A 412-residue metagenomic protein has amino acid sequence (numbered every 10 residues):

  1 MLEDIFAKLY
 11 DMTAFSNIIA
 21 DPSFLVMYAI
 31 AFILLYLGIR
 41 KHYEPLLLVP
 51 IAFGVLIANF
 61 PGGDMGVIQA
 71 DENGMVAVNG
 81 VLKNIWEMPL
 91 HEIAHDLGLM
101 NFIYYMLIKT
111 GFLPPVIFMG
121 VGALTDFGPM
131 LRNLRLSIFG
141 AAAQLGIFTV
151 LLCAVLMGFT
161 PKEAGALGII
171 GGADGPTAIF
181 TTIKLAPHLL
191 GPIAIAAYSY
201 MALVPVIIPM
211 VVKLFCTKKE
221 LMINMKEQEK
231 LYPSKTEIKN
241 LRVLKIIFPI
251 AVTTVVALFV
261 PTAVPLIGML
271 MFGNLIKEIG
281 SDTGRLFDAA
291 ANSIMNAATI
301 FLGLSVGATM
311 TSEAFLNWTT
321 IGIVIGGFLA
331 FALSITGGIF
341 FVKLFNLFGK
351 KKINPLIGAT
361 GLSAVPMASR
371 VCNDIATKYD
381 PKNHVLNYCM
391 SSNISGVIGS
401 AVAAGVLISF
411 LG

Functional and structural regions predicted by a protein language model:
M1-V81, W86, H95: N-terminal alpha-helical transmembrane segments of multi-pass membrane transport and channel/translocase proteins
L34, Y104-L131, G273-I276, M295-N317: Hydrophobic transmembrane alpha-helices of secondary-active transporters and Na+-translocating membrane complexes
M106-T110, F118-L124, I138-T149, F159-L189 (+2 more regions): Alpha-helical membrane segments and immediately flanking helix-loop junctions that form or couple to the substrate/ion
F127-L151, T311-G338, C389, N393: Entry/N-cap segments of selected transmembrane alpha helices and their immediately preceding amphipathic helices
L152-P161, I193-E227, G337-K350, S395-G412: Juxtamembrane and boundary regions of transmembrane helices in multi-pass small-molecule transporters and channels
H188-V206, G326-S334, I357-T360: Alpha-helical transmembrane segments
S199-S281: Membrane-embedded hairpin module used as a gating/binding unit in multi-pass transport and secretion proteins
A251-G338: Transmembrane helical segments that form the transport core of multi-pass membrane transport proteins
